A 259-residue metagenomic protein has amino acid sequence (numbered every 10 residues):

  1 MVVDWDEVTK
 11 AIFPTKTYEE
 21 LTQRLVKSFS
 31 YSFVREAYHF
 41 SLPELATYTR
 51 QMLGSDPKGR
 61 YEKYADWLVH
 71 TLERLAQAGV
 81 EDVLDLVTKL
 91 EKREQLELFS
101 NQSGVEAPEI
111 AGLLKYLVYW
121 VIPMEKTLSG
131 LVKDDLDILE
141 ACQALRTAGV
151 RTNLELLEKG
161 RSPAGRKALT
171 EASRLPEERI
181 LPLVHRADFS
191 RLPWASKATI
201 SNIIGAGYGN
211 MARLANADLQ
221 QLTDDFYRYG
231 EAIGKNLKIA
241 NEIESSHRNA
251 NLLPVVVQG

Functional and structural regions predicted by a protein language model:
M1-A78, L84-T88, R93-G259: C-terminal extensions
